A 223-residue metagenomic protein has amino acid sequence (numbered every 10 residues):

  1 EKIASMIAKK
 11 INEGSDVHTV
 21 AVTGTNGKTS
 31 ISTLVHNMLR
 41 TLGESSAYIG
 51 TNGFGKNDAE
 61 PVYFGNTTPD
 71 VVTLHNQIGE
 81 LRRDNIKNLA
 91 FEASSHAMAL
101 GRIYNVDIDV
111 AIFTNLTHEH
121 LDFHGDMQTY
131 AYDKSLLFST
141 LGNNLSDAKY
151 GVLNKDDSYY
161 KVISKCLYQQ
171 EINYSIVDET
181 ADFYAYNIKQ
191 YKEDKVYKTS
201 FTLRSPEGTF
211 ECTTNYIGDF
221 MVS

Functional and structural regions predicted by a protein language model:
E1-A21, S30-G43, K149, D182 (+2 more regions): Short, basic phosphate-binding NTP loop
I3, V22, I49, L74 (+5 more regions): Residue-level signal for inorganic ion chemistry
S32-H36, I78, S164: A generic structural signal for short, well-ordered alpha-helical segments in conserved domains
G43-K56: Short beta-strand-centered segment that lines the nucleotide-binding/catalytic pocket of NTP-utilizing
S45-S46, N88-L89, E171: Hydrophobic anchor at the start of a short beta-strand that flanks the dinucleotide cofactor-binding loop
E60-S94: Conserved nucleotide-sensing/catalytic segment adjacent to the nucleotide-binding pocket in NTP-handling enzymes
D84, I108-S223: Acidic, Mg2+-coordinating active-site environments of NTP-dependent enzymes
A97-Y104: Conserved helix/coil segment N-terminal to the catalytic DExD/H
